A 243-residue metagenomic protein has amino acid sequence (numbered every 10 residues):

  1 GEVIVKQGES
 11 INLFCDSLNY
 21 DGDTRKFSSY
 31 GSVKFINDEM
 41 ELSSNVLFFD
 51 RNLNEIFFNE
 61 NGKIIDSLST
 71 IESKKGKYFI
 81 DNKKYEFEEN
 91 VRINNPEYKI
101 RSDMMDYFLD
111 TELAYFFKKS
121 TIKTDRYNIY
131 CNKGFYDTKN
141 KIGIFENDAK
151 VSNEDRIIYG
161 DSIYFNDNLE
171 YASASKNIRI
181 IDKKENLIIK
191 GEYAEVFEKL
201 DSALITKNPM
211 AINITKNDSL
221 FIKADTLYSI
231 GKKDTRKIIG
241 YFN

Functional and structural regions predicted by a protein language model:
G1-N243: Structural signature for solvent-exposed beta-strand/loop edge elements and short helix-capping sites, enriched
